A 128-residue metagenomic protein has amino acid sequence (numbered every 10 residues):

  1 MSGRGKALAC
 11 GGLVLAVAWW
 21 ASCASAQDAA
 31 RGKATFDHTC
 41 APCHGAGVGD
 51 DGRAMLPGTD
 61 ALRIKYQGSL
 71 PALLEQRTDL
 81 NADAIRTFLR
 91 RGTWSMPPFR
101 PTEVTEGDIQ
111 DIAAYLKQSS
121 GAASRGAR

Functional and structural regions predicted by a protein language model:
M1-G12, P97: Bacterial N-terminal signal peptides that target proteins for export
G11-W19: Bacterial N-terminal signal peptides
W20-D37, G49-D51: Electrostatic cytochrome c docking/interface patches
D28, T35-T39, N81-I85, G92 (+1 more regions): Stable alpha-helical elements in mature extracytoplasmic
K33, V48-T87: Gly/Gly-Pro-rich "capping" loops immediately C-terminal to redox-active cysteine motifs in periplasmic/lumenal
F36-G47, I112, L116: The canonical Cys-X-X-Cys-His
G47-V48, R100: A mature extracytoplasmic/lumenal domain signature
T87-R91, S95, R100-R128: C-terminal capping alpha-helices of c-type cytochrome domains
